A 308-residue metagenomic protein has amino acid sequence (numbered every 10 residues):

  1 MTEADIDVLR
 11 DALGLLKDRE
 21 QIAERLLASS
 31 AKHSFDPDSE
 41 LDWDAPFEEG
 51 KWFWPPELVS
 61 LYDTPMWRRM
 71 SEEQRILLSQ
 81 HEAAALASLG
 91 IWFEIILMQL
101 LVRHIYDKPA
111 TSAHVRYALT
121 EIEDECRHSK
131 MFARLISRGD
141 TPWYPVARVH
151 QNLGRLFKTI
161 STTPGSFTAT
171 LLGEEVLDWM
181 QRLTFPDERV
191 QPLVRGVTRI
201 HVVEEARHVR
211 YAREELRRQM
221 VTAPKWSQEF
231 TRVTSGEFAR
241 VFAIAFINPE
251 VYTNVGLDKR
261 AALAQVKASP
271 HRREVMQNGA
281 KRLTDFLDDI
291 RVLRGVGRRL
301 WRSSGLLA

Functional and structural regions predicted by a protein language model:
M1-V102, Y106-V115, S137-P145, V149 (+3 more regions): Terminal targeting/low-complexity segments that flank the catalytic cores of oxidoreductases
G90-E94, M98, E121-I136, F167-D178 (+2 more regions): Alpha-helical transition-metal enzyme core signature, strongest for iron centers
K108-S112, C126, D140, E188-P192 (+1 more regions): Residues at alpha-helix boundaries and short interhelical turns
A118: Active-site-proximal, substrate-binding regions of enzyme catalytic domains and RNA-binding/basic surfaces
R134-V203, F230-R240: Active-site-proximal alpha-helical scaffolds that flank and shape metal-associated catalytic sites
R189-R199, R207-Q228, S269-R272, A308: Soluble, non-transmembrane catalytic domains of enzymes that act on hydrophobic metabolites at membranes
